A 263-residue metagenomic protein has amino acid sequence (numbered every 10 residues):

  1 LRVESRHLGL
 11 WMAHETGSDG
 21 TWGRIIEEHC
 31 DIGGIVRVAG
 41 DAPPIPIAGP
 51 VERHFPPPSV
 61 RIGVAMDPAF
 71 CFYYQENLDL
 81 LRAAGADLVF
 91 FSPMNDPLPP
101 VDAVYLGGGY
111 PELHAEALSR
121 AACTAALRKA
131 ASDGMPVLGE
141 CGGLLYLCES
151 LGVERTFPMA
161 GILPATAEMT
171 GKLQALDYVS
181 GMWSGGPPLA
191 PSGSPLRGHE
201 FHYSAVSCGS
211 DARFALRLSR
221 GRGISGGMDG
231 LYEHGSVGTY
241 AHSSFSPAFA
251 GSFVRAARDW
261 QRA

Functional and structural regions predicted by a protein language model:
L1-H54: Internal gly/pro-rich beta-alpha loop/helix module that stabilizes soluble enzyme cofactors or their anionic handles
L1-R2, A65-P68, H202: G-domain G4 guanine-recognition motif of GTPases
V3-A13, Q75-N77, E116, E149-S150 (+1 more regions): Short acidic, glycine/serine/threonine-rich loops at helix termini
M12-E15, I25, D67-C71, A117 (+4 more regions): Hydrophobic alpha-helical scaffolding
F55-P58, F70-V89, P93, Q174-A263: C-terminal and late-domain segments of enzyme folds
V60-S132: Phosphate-binding active sites in nucleotide-utilizing proteins
V104, E140, A160, F201 (+1 more regions): Hydrophobic, well-ordered secondary-structure elements that form the walls of internal hydrophobic environments
P111-P188, F253: Cysteine-nucleophile active-site neighborhood
